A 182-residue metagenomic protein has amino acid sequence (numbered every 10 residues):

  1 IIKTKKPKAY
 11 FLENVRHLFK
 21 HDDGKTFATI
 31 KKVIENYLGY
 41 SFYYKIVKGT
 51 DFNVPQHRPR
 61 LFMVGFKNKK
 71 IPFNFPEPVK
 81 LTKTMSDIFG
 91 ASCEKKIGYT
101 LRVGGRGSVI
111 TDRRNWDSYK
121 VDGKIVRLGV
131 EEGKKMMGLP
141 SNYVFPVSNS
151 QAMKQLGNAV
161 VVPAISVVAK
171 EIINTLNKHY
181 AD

Functional and structural regions predicted by a protein language model:
I1-V126: Class I S-adenosyl-L-methionine
K83-D182: C-terminal target-recognition/interaction regions appended to catalytic cores
